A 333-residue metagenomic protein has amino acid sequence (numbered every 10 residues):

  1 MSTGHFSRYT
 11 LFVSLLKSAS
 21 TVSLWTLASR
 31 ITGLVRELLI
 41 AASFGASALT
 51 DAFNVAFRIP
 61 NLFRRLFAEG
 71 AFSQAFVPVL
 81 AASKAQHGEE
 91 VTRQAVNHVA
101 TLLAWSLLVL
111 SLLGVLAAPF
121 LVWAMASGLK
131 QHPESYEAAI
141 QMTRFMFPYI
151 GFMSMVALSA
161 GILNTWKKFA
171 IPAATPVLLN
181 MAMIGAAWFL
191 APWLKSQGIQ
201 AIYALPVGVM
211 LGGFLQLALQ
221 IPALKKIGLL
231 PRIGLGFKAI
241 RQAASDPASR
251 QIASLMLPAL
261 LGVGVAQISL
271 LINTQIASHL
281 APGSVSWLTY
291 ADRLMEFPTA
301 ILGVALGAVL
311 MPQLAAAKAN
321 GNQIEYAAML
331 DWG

Functional and structural regions predicted by a protein language model:
H5-G333: Membrane-embedded alpha-helical bundles of multi-pass transporters/translocases, especially carrier/permease families
